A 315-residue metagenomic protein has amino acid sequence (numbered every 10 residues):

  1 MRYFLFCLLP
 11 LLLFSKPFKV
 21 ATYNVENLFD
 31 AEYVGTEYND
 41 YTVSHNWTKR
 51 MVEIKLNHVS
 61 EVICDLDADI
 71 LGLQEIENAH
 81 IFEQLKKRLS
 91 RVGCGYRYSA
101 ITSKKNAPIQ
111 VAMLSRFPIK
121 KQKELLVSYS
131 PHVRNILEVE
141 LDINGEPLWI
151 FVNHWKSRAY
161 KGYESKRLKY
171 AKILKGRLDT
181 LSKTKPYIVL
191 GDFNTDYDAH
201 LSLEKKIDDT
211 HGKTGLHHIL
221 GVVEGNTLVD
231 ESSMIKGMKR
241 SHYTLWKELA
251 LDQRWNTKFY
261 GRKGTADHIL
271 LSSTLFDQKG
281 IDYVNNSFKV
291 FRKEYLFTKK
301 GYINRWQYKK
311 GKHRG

Functional and structural regions predicted by a protein language model:
Y3-F14: Sec-dependent N-terminal signal peptides
F14-R91, I101-K104, W306: N-terminal, active-site-proximal structural segment of metallo-dependent hydrolase catalytic domains
V20-V25, V59-F82, I150, L174-E204 (+2 more regions): Active-site beta-strand/loop signature of hydrolases that rely on acidic residues for catalysis
V34, I143-G176, L181, D198-S202: Metal-dependent phosphoester/phosphodiester hydrolase catalytic core
K55-V59, G72, N78-I81, L85 (+5 more regions): Stable alpha-helical elements in mature extracytoplasmic
I70, I76-K156: Structured beta-strand-rich core segments of catalytic domains in phosphoester-bond hydrolases
N78-H80, N106-P108, R158-Y160, N194-H200 (+1 more regions): Active-site environment of divalent metal-dependent phosphoester hydrolases
G176-K185, T195-G315: Metal-dependent phosphoester-hydrolase catalytic domains
